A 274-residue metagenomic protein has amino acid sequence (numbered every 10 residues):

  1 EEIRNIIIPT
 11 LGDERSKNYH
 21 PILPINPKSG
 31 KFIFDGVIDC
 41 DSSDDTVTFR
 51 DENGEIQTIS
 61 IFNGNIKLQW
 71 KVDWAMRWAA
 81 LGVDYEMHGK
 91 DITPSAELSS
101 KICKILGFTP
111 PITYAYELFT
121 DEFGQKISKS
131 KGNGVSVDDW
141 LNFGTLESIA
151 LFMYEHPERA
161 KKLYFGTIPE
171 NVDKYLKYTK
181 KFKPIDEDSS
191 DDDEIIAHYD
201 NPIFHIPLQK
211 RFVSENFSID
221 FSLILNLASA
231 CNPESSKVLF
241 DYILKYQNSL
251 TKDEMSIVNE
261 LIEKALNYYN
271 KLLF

Functional and structural regions predicted by a protein language model:
E2-D138: Active-site cores that bind ATP or allylic diphosphates and position pyrophosphate for catalysis
D91, A96, E117-N270: Catalytic adenosine-cofactor/nucleotide-binding cores of aminoacyl-tRNA synthetases and other
